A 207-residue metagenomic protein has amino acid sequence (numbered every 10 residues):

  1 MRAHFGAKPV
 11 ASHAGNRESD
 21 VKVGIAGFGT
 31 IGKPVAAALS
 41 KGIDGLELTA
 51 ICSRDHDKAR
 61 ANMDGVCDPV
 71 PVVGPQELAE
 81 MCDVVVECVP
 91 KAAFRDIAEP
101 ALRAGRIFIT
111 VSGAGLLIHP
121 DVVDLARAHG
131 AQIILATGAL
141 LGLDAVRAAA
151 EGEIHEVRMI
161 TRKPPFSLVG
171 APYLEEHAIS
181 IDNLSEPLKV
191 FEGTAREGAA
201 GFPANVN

Functional and structural regions predicted by a protein language model:
A26, P34, A139-N207: Active-site-lining helix/loop region of Rossmann-like oxidoreductase modules
I31: Hydrophobic/small residue at the entry helix of a nucleotide-binding pocket
G42-N62: NAD(P)-binding Rossmann-fold cofactor-contacting core
V73-R103, G115-I118: Beta-loop-alpha module in the N-terminal Rossmann-like domain of NAD(P)-dependent dehydrogenases, especially those
E87, T110, I133-T137: General beta-strand structural signal in soluble alpha/beta enzymes
A104-I107, H129-A131: A short helix->loop->beta-strand "cap" motif at the edges of active sites that frequently abuts
G113-Q132: Rossmann-fold NAD(P)-binding glycine/threonine-rich loop
